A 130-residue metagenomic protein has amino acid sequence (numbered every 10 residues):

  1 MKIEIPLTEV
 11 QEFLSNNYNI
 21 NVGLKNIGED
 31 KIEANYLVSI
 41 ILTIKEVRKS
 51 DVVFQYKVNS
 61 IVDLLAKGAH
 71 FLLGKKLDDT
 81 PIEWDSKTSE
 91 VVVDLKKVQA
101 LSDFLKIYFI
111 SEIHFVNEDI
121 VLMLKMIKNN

Functional and structural regions predicted by a protein language model:
M1-N130: Extracellular/lumenal and peripheral-membrane lipid-interaction modules
